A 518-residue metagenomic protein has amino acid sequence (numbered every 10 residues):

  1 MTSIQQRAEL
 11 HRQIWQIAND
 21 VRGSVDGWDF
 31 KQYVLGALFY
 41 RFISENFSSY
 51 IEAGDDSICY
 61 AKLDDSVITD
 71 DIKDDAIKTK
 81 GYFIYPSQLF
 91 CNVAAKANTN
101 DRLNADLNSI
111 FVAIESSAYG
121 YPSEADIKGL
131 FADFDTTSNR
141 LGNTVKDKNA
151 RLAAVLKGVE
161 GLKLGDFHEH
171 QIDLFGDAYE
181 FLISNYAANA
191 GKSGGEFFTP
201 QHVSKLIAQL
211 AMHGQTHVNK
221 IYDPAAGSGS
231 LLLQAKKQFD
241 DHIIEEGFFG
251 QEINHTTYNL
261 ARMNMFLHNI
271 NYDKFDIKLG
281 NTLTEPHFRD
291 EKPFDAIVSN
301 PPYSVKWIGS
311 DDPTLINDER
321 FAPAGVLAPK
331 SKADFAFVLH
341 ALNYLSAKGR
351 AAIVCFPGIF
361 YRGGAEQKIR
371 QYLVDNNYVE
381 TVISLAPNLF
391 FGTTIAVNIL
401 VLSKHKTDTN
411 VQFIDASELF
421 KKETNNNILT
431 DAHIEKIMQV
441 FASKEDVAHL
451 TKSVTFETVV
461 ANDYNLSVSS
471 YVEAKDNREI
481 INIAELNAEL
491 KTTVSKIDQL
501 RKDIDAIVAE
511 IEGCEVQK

Functional and structural regions predicted by a protein language model:
M1-L206, L210-A211, Q215, D273-T282 (+3 more regions): Non-catalytic, mostly N-terminal accessory regions of nucleic-acid modification and defense proteins
Q5, E285, R289-K518: A conserved structural/catalytic subdomain of Rossmann-like adenosyl-cofactor enzymes
V34, F175, V218, E245 (+3 more regions): A structure-centric signal for secondary-structure junctions around beta-strands
H168, D240-D241, L267, F390 (+1 more regions): Generic marker of residues within folded, mature protein domains
L174, I221, S331: Glycine-rich, flexible loop segments associated with nucleotide phosphate handling
S193-S299, S304-K306, D311-L315, R320-G325 (+3 more regions): Conserved S-adenosyl-L-methionine
